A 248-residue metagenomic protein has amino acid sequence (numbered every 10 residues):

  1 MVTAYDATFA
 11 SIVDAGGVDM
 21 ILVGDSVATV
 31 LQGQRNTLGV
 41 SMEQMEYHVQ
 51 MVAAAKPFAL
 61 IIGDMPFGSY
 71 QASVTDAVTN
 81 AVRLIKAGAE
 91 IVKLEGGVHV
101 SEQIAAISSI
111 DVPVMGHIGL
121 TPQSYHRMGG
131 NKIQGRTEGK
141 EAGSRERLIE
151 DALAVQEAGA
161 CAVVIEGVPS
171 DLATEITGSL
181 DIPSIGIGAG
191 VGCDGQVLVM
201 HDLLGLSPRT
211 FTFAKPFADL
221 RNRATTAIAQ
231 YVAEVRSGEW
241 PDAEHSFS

Functional and structural regions predicted by a protein language model:
M1-A218, N222-S248: Alpha/beta enzyme core
